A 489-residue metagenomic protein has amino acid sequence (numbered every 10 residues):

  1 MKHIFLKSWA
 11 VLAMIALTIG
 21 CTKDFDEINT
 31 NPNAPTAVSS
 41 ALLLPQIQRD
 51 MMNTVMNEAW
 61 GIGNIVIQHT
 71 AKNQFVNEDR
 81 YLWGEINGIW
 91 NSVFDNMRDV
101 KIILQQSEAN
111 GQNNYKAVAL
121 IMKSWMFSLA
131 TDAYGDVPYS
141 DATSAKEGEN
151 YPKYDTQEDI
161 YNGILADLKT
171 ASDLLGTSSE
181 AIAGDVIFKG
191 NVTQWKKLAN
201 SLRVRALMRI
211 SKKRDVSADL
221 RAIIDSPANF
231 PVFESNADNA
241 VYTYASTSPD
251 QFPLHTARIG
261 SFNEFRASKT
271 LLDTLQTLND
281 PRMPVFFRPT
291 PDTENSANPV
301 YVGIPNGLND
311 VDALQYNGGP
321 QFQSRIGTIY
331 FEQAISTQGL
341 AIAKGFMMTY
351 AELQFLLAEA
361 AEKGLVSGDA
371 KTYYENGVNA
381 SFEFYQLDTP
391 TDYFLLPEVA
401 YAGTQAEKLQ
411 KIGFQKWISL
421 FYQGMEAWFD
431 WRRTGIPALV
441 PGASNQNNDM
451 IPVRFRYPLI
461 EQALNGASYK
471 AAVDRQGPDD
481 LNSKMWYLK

Functional and structural regions predicted by a protein language model:
M1-T30: Bacterial Sec-dependent N-terminal signal peptides
C21, P253-T277, M283, F287 (+1 more regions): Long, intrinsically disordered, low-complexity segments
C21-N77, L82-G84, N91-F94, I102 (+2 more regions): Membrane-proximal, proline-rich intrinsically disordered regions
V38-S40, Q68-M122, M126-F384, A402-L409: Structured, solvent-exposed acidic/aromatic patches
N150-Y151, D388-P397: Substrate-binding clefts and substrate-entry loops adjacent to catalytic sites of polymer-processing enzymes acting on
